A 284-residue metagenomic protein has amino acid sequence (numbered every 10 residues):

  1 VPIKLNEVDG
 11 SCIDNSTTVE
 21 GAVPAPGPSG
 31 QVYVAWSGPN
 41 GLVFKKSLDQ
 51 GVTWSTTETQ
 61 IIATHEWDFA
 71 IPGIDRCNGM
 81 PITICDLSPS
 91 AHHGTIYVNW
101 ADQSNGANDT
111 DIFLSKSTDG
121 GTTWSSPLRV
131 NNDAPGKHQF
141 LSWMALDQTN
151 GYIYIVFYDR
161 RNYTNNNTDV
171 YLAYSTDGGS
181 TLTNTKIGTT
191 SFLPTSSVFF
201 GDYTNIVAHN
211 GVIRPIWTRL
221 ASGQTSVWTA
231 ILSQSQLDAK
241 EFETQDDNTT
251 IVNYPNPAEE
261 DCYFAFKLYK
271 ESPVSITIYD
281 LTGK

Functional and structural regions predicted by a protein language model:
V1-Q236: Extracellular, repeat-based ectodomains that mediate carbohydrate processing or recognition
Y97, Y171, A239, Y263-A265 (+1 more regions): Beta-strand secondary-structure signal
S233-D247: Low-complexity, Pro/Thr/Ser/Gly/Ala-rich linker/spacer regions in secreted, extracellular modular proteins
E243-K284: C-terminal outer-membrane/trafficking sorting elements
